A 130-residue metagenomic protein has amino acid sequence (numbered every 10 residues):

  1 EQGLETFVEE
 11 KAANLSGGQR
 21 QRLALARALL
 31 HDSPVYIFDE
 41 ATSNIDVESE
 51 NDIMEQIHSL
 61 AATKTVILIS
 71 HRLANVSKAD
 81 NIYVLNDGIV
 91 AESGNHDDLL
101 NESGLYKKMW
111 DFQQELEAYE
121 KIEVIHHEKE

Functional and structural regions predicted by a protein language model:
E1-G3, E55, S77-E130: C-terminal portion of ABC ATPase nucleotide-binding domains
F7, N14, R20-L23, E50: ABC ATPase nucleotide-binding domain signature region
S16, L23-A28, L68: ABC ATPase nucleotide-binding domain "signature" region
L30-P34, T63: A short, proline-enriched helix->beta-strand linker immediately N-terminal to the Walker B motif in ABC-type P-loop
Y36-D39: Catalytic Walker B motif of ABC-type/P-loop ATPase nucleotide-binding domains
S43-I45: ABC ATPase nucleotide-binding domain "signature" loop
E50-A62, A74: Helical segment within the ABC ATPase nucleotide-binding domain
T63-S70: Conserved H-loop
